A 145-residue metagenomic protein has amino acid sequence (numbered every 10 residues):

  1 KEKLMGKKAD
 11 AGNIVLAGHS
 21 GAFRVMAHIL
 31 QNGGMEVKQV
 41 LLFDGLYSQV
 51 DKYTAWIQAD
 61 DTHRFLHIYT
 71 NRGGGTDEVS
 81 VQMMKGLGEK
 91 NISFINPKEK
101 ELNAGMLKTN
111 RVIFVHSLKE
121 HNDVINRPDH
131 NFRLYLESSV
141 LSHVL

Functional and structural regions predicted by a protein language model:
K1-G21, Q31: Gly/Ser-rich "nucleophile elbow"/oxyanion-hole loop immediately N-terminal to the catalytic nucleophile in hydrolases
A17, F43-D44, I68, V115: Alpha/beta-hydrolase-fold catalytic nucleophile elbow
S20-R24, G45-Q49, N71-G75, K119-N122: Solvent-exposed loop/turn segments at secondary-structure junctions within structured extracellular/periplasmic domains
V25-H28, S48-Q58, P97-E101: Alpha-helical scaffolding within the catalytic cores of extracellular/periplasmic polymer-degrading hydrolases
Q31-N32, K85: Short, well-ordered alpha-helices that flank and scaffold nucleotide-derived cofactor binding pockets
M35, I57-D61: Short, conserved loop/helix-junction motifs that constitute active-site signature segments in enzyme catalytic cores
M35-Y47: A conserved short beta-strand
H67-L145: C-terminal catalytic histidine-bearing segment of alpha/beta-hydrolase fold enzymes
